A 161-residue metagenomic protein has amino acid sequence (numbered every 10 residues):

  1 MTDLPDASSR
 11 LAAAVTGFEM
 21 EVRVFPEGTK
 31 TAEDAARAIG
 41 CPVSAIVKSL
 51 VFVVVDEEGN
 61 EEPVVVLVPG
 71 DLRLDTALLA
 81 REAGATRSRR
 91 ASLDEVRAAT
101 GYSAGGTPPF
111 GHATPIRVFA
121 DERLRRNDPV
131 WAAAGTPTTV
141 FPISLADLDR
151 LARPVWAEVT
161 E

Functional and structural regions predicted by a protein language model:
M1-E161: Extended, low-hydrophobicity, polar/charged segments
